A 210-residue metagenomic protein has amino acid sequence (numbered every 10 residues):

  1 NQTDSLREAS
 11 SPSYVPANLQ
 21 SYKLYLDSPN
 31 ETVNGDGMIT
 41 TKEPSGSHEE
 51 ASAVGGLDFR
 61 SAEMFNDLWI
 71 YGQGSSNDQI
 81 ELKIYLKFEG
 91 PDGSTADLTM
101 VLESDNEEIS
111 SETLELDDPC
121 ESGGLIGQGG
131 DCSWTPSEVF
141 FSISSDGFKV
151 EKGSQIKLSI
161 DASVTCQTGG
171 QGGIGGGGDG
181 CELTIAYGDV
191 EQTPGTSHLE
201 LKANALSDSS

Functional and structural regions predicted by a protein language model:
N1-S94, F148-S210: Proprotein-processing/basic-patch segments
S21, Y25-D27, T95-G169: Aromatic- and Gly/Pro-enriched, solvent-exposed loop/edge beta-strand patches characteristic of beta-rich domains
